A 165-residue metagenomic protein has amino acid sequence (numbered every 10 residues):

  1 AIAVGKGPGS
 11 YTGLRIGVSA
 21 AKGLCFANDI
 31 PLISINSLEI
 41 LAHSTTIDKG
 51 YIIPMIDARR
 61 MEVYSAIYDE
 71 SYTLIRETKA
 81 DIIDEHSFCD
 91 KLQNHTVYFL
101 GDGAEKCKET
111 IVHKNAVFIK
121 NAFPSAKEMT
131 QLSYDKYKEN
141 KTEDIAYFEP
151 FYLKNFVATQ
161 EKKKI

Functional and structural regions predicted by a protein language model:
I2, F99, T130: Residue-level signal for inorganic ion chemistry
A3-L32, S37: DPxDG-like acidic metal-binding loop motif
G7-L14, I52, Y64, E70-S71 (+3 more regions): Glycine-rich, flexible loop/turn motifs
G17-A20, D84, S125-M129: Catalytic-loop motifs flanking and including active-site residues across diverse enzymes
A27, S44, L132-K136: Active-site catalytic microenvironments for nucleophilic, acid-base chemistry
P31-P124, Y152, V157-A158, K162: Surface "functional belts" at beta-alpha junctions
I119-I165: Acyltransferase
